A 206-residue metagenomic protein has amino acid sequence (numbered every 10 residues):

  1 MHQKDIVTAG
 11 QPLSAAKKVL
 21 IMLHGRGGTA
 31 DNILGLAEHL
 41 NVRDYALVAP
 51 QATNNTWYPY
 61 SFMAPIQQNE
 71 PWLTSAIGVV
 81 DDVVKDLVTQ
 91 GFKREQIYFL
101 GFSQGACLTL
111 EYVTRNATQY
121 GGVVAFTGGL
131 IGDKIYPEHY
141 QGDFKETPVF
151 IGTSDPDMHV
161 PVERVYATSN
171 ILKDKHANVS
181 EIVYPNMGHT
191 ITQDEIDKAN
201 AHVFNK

Functional and structural regions predicted by a protein language model:
H2-R94: Serine-hydrolase catalytic machinery in alpha/beta-hydrolase-like enzymes
R26, Y166-S169, K173, A177-K206: C-terminal catalytic histidine-bearing segment of alpha/beta-hydrolase fold enzymes
I33-L36, P137, P161-I171: Short alpha-helix in the alpha/beta-hydrolase fold that links the catalytic acid
G35, E111-R115: Active-site signature of alpha/beta-hydrolase-fold catalytic machinery across serine- and Asp/Cys-nucleophile hydrolases
F99-G101, F126, G152: Short beta-strand immediately N-terminal to the catalytic nucleophile in serine-hydrolase-like folds
L100-G105, T109: Gly/Ala-rich beta-loop-alpha elbow adjacent to hydrolase catalytic centers
T118-I131: A conserved short beta-strand
V149-T153, D157: Short beta-strand/loop motif that positions the catalytic acidic residue of the alpha/beta-hydrolase fold
